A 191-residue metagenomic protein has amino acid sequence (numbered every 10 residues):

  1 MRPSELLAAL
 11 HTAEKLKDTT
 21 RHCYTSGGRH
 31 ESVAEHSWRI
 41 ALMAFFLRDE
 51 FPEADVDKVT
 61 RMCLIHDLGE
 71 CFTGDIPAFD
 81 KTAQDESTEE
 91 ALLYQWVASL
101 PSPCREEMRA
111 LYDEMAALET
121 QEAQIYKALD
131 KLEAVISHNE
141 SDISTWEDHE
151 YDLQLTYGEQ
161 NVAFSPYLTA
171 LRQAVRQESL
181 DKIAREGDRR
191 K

Functional and structural regions predicted by a protein language model:
M1-K191: Active-site helical microenvironments for divalent-metal-assisted chemistry
